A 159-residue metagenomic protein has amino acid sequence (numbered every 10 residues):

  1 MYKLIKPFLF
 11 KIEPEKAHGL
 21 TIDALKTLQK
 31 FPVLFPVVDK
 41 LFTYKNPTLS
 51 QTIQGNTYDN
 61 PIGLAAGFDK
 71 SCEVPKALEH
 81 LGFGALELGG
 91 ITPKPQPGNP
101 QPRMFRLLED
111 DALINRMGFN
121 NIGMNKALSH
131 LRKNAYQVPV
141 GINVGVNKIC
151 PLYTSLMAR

Functional and structural regions predicted by a protein language model:
Y2-Q51, N115-N120, M124: An N-cap/entry alpha-helix motif that binds or orients negatively charged groups
L41-G63, L128-R132: N-terminal amphipathic alpha-helix/helix-capping segment at the start of soluble metabolic enzymes
I62-A66, L86-L88, V140-V144: Hydrophobic faces of well-ordered beta-strands that scaffold small-molecule active sites in alpha/beta enzyme cores
G67-D69, I91, G145-I149: Active-site beta-loop-alpha junctions enriched in small/polar residues
L78-E79: Non-catalytic positions within long, well-ordered alpha-helices that form the structural scaffold/packing of enzyme
G89-V138: A gly/proline- and charged-residue-enriched helix-loop-helix capping module
Y153-A158: Conserved small/polar residues in nucleotide/adenosyl-binding loops
